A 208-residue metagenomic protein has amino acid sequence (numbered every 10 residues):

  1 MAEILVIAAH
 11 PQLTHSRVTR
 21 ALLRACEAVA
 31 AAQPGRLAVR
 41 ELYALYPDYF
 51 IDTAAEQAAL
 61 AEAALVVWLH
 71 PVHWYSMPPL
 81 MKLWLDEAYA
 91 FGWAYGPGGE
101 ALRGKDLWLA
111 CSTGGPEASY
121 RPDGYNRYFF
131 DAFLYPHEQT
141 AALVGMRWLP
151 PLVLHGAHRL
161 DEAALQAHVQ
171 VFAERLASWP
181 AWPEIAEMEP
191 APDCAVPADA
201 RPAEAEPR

Functional and structural regions predicted by a protein language model:
M1-R40, A173: N-terminal beta1-alpha1 ligand-phosphate binding loop
L5-I7, A38-R40, V67, W108-A110 (+1 more regions): Hydrophobic/aromatic beta-strand patches that form the interior of the parallel beta-sheet core in alpha/beta enzyme
P11-T14, A44-Y46, R127, H155-L160: Short histidine/acidic/glycine/proline-rich micro-motifs that form metal- and phosphate-coordinating active-site loops
R17-A21, I51, P79-L83, A163: Generic recognition of short, well-ordered alpha-helical segments
V18-V29, F129-V144: Short, solvent-exposed amphipathic alpha-helices that sit in or adjacent to ligand/effector-binding or catalytic
P34-A58: N-terminal beta-loop-helix "entrance" segment that forms/cooperates in small-molecule cofactor or anionic ligand
A54-E138: Helix-loop-strand module that forms the ligand-binding subsite of alpha/beta enzymes
E138-R208: Glycine-rich phosphate/pyrophosphate-binding loop and the adjoining helix
